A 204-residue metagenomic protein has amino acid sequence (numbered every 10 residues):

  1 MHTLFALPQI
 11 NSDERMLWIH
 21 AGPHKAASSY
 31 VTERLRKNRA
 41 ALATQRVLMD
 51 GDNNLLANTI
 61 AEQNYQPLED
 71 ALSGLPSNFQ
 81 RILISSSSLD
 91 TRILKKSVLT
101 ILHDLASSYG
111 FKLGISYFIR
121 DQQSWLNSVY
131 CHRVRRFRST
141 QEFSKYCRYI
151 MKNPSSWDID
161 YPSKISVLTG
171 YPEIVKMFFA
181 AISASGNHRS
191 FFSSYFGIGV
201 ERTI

Functional and structural regions predicted by a protein language model:
M1-D90: PAPS-dependent sulfotransferase catalytic core
E33, K96-S97, S190: Generic recognition of short, well-ordered alpha-helical segments
N58, D90-L94, S124-L126: Short active-site-adjacent helix-start/loop capping segments
A61-L68, K95-K96, W157-Y161: A conditional alpha-helix N-cap/helix-loop micro-motif detector
S87-I93, Y149-N153: The substrate-binding groove and active-site-proximal loops of carbohydrate-active enzymes, especially glycoside
I93-L102: Extended catalytic core of nucleotide-activated donor transferases of GT-like folds
H103-T203: PAPS-dependent sulfotransferase catalytic domain
